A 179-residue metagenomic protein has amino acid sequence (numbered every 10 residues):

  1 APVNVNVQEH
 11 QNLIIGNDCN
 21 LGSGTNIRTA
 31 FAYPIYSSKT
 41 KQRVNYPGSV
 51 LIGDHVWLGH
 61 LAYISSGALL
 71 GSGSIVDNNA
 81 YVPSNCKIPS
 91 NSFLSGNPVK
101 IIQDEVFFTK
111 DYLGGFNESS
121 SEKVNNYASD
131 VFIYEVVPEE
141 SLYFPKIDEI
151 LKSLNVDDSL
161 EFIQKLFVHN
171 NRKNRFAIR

Functional and structural regions predicted by a protein language model:
A1-L70, N78-A80, N85-K87, N97-P98 (+1 more regions): Flexible, glycine/small-residue-enriched loop-and-beta-strand segment within the central core of proteins
D18, P34, C86, N91-S92 (+1 more regions): Terminal amphipathic alpha-helical/low-complexity segments used for targeting or macromolecular assembly
